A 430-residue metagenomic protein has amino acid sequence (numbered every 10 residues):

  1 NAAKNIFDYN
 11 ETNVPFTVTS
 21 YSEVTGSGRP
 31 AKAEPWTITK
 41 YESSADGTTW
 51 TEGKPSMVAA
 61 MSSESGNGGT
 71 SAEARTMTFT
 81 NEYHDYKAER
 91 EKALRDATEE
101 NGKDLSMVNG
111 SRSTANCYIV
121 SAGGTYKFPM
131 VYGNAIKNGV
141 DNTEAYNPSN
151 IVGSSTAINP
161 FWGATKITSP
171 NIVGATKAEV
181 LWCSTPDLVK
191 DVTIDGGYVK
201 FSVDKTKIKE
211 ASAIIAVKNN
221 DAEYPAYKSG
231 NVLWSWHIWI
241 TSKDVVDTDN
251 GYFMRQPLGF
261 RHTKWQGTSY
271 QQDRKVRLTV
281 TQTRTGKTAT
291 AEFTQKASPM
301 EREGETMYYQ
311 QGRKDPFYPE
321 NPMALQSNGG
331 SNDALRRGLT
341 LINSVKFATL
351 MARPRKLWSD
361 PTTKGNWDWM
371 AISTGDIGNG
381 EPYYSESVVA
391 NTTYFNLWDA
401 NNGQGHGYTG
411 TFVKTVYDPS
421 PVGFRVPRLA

Functional and structural regions predicted by a protein language model:
A2-V189, D247-R284: Solvent-exposed, low-complexity, repeat-rich "mucin-like" stalks and linkers
V173, L181-D187, T363-V416: Surface-exposed, low-complexity/disordered Ser/Thr/Gly/Pro/Asn-rich loops and linkers
I194-E210: Extracellular/luminal low-complexity segments enriched in Ser/Thr/Pro
K209-D221: A short beta-strand micro-motif common to beta-rich folds, especially ectodomain repeats
I214-A216, H237-W239, Y252-M254, R425: Residues within well-ordered beta-strands of beta-sheet-rich folds
D221-S235: Short, exposed coil/turn segments at beta-strand boundaries within extracellular/luminal domains
S235-V246: Short beta-strand edge segments in extracellular beta-sheet folds
Y252-F260, M300-L325, G329-A334, G338-L341 (+2 more regions): Conserved hydrophobic ligand-interaction patch in extracellular adhesion modules
